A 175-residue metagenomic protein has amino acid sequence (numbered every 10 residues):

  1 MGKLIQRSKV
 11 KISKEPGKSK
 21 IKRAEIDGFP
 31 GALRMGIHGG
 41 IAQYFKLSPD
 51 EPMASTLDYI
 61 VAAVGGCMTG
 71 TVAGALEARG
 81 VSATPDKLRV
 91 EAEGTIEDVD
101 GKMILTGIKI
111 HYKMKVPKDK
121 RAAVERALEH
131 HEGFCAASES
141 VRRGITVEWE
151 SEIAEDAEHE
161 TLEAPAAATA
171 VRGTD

Functional and structural regions predicted by a protein language model:
M1-A62, A73-D175: Extended beta-strand/beta-hairpin segments
G70: Short glycine/serine/threonine-rich phosphate/pyrophosphate-binding segments that cradle anionic phosphate groups
